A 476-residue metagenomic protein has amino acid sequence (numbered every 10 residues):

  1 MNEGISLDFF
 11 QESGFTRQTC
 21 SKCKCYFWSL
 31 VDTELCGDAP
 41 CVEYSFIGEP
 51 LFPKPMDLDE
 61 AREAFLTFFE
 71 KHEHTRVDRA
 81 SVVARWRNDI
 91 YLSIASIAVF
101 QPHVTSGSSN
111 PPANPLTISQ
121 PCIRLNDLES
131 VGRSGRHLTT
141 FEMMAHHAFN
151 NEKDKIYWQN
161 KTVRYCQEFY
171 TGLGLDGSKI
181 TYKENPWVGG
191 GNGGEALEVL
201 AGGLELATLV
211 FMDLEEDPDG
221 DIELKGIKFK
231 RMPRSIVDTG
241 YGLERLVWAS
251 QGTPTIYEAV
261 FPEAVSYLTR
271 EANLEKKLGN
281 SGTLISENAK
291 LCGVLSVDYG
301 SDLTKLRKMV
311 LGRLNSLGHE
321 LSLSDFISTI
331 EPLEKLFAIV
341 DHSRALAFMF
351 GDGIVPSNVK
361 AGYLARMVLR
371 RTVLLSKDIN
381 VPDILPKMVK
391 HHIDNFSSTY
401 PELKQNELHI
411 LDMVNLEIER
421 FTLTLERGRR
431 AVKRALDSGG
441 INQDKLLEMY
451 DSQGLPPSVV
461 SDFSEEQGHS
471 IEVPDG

Functional and structural regions predicted by a protein language model:
M1-S13, A435-D437: Short, intrinsically disordered linker segments that flank or connect zinc-binding domains
L7-T16, C25-L30: Short, flexible, mixed-charge glycine/proline-rich loop motifs that serve as phosphate/nucleic-acid-contacting
C20-C23, C36-D38: Short cysteine-rich clusters marking metal-coordination/redox-active sites
L30-Y44: Cysteine-rich micro-motifs
F46-M367, S376-V389, E417-I418, T422-T424: Structured aminoacyl-transfer and RNA-binding surfaces used for tRNA recognition/handling in the translation apparatus
F348-I354, V373-V381, D394-S397, P401 (+3 more regions): Charged/polar positions within long, soluble alpha-helices
K377, E417-G476: Extended, domain-scale alpha-helical bundle/helix-rich regions
D383-T422, V473-D475: Acidic, turn-prone loop/beta-hairpin segments
